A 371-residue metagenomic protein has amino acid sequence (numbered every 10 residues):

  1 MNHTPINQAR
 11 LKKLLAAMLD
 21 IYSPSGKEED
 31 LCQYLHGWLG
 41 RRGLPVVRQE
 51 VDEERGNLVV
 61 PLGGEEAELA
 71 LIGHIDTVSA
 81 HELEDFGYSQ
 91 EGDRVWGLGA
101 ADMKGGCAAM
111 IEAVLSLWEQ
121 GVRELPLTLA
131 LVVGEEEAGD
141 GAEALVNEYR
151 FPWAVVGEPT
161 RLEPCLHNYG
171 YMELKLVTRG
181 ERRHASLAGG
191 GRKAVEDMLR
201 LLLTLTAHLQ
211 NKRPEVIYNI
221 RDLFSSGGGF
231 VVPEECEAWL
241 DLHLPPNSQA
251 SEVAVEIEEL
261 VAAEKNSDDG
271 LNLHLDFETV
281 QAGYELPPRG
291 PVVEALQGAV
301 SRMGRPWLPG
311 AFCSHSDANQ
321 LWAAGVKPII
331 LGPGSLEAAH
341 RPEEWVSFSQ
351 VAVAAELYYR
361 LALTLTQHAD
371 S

Functional and structural regions predicted by a protein language model:
M1-A70, H74, E235-W239, V253-E256 (+1 more regions): N-terminal helical capping/dimerization or prosegment-like subdomains of hydrolases acting on amide or phosphate bonds
I6-A9, V47, P159, E173-S371: Metal-dependent amide/peptide-bond hydrolase catalytic core, centered on the "pita-bread" metallohydrolase fold
E68-T128, F348: Active-site metal-coordination/substrate-binding segment of hydrolases, especially metallo-dependent peptidases
I75, R94, A130-A138, P159-R161 (+2 more regions): Acidic, glycine-rich active-site loops and adjacent beta-strand->loop/helix elements that engage anionic groups
D76-E91, L166-V177, A295: Acidic-glycine-rich active-site phosphate/pyrophosphate-binding loop
K104, A108-E173, D370: Acidic/histidine-rich catalytic neighborhood of metal-dependent amide-processing enzymes
